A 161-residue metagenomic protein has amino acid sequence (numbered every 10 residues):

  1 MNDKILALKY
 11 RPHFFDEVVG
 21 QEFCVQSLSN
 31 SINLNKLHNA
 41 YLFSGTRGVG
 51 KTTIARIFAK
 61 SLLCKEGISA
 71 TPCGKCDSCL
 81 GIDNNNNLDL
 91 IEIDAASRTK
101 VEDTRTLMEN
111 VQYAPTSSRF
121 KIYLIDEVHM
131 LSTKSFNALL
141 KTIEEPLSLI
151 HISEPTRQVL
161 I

Functional and structural regions predicted by a protein language model:
M1-L149, S153, R157: P-loop/Walker A NTP-binding region and its immediately flanking N-terminal helices in P-loop NTPase folds
